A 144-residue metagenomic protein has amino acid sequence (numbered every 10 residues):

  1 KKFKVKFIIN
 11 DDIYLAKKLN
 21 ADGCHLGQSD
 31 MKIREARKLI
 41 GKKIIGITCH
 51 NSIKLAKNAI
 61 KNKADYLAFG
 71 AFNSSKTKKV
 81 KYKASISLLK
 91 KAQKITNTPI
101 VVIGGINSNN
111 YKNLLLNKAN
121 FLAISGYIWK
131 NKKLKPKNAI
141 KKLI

Functional and structural regions predicted by a protein language model:
K1-H50, K54, A71-K76: Active-site entrance/lid segments in N-terminal catalytic domains of soluble metabolic enzymes
F7-D22, A36, N51-D65, I95-V102 (+2 more regions): Catalytic cores of alpha/beta
G23, Y66, N73, K91-A92: Broad hydrophobic/π-residue packing in well-ordered secondary structure
H25-L26, T48, K81, I103-G104 (+1 more regions): Glycine- and other small-residue-rich loops at beta-strand/loop junctions that grip anionic moieties
Q28-E35, A68-V80, Y111-I144: Glycine-rich phosphate-binding active-site loops on the catalytic face of alpha/beta enzymes
L39, K43, Y82-K83, N138: Short amphipathic alpha-helical patches
K81-K90: Charged helix-capping and loop-helix junction motifs
